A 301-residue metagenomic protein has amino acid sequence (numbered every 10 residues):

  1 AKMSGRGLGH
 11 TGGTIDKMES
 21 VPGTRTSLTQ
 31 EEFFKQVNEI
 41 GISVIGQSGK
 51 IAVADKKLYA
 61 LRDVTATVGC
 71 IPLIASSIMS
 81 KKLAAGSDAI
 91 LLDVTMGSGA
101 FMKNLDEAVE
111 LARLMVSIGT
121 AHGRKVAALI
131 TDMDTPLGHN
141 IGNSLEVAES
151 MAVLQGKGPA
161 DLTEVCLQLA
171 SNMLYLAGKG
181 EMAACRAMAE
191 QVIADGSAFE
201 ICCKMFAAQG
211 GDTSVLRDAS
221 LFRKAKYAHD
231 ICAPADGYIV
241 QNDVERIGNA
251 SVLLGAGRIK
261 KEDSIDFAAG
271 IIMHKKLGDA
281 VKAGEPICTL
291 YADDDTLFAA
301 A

Functional and structural regions predicted by a protein language model:
A1-L8: Active-site cofactor/substrate anionic-group-binding motifs, chiefly glycine- and Lys/Arg-rich phosphate-binding loops
M3, V37, I45-S48, I78 (+2 more regions): Short beta-strand segments
L8-G12, K35-V37, V44-G46, I51-D55 (+2 more regions): Short, well-ordered, mixed-charge alpha-helical segments that flank or form enzyme active sites
H10-T14, T29, F33, A301: Generic hydrophobic, aliphatic-rich segments that mediate packing or membrane embedding
T14-R25, L61-T67, E107-L111: A glycine- and small-aliphatic-rich helix-loop capping segment at beta-alpha/alpha-beta transitions that lines
K17-S43, R113-G119, G123: A glycine-rich helix N-cap at a beta->alpha junction
E39-S87: Phosphate/diphosphate-binding glycine-rich loops and adjacent basic-rich segments that engage nucleotide
T67-C70, I74, A84-A301: Well-ordered secondary-structure scaffolds
